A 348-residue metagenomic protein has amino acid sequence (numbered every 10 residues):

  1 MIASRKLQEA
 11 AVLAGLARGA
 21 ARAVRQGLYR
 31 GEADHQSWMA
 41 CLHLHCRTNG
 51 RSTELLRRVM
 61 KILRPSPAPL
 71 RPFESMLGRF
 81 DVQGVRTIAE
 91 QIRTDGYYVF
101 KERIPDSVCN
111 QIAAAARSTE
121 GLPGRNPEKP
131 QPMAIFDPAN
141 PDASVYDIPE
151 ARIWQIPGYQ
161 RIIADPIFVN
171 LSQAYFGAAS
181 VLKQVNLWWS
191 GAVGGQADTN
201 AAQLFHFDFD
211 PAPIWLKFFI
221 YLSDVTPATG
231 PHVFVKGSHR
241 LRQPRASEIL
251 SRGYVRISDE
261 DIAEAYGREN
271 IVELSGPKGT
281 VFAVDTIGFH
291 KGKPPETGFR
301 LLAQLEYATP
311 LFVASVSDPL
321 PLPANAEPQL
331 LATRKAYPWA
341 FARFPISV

Functional and structural regions predicted by a protein language model:
I2-R30, R240-V348: Conserved double-stranded beta-helix
L7-A14, G27, C41-T94, K101-Q203: Non-heme Fe(II)-dependent double-stranded beta-helix
P166-N170, L216, P277: A structural signal for well-ordered alpha-helical segments within the folded catalytic domains of diverse enzymes
Q184, G194, D198-A201, A228-V235 (+2 more regions): A short secondary-structure junction signal
L187-G195, D210, S223-P227, S238-L241: Short acidic/polar capping segments at secondary-structure boundaries
A202-F209, F289-G292: Histidine-centered catalytic micro-motifs
D208-P227, S275-G276, A283, E306-T309: Short, conserved beta-strand element in jelly-roll/cupin
K217, H232, R300-L302: Structural motif
